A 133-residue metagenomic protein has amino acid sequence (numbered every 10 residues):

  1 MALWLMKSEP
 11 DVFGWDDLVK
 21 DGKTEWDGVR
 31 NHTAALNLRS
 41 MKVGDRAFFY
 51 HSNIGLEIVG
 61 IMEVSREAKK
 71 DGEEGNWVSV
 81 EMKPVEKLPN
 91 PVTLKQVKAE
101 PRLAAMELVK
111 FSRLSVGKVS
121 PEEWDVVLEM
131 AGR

Functional and structural regions predicted by a protein language model:
M1-K42, G132-R133: Compositionally biased, charged N-terminal/linker segments
M1-P10, D71-R133: Contiguous surface segments at macromolecular interaction interfaces
D17, K42, E57, E73-N76: Short glycine/proline-enriched turns and hinge-like loops at secondary-structure junctions
F48-F49, E63: Hydrophobic beta-strand signal
Y50-L56: Short, charged beta-turn/beta-strand-edge "cap" motif at the junction between a beta-strand and an adjacent loop
H51, R66-K69: Conserved "cap/hinge" positions at secondary-structure junctions
E57-E67: Short beta-strand-centered aromatic/proline hotspots
